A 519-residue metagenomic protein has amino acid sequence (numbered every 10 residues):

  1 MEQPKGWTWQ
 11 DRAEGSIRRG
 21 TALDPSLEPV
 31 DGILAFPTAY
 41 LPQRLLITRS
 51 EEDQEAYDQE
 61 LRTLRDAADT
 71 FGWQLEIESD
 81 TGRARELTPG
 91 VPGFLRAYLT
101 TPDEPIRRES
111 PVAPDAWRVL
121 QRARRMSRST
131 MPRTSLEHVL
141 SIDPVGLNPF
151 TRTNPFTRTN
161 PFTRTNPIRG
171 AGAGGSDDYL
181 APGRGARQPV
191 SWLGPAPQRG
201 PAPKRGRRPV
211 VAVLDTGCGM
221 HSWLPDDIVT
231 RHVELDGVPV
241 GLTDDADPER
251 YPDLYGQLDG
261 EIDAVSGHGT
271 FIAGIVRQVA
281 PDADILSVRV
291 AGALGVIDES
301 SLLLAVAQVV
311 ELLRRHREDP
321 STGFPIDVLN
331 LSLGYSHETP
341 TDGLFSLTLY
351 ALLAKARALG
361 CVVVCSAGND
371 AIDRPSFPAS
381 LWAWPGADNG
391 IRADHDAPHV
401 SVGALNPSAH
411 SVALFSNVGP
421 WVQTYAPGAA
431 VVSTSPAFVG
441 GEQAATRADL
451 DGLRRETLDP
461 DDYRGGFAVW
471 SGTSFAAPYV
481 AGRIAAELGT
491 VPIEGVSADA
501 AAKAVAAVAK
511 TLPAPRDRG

Functional and structural regions predicted by a protein language model:
Q3-K5, P25-L41, L45-E55, Q59-Q188 (+3 more regions): Autoinhibitory propeptides
T130-P132, R208-V210, P281-D284, F324-V328 (+2 more regions): Loop/turn elements at helix/coil->beta-strand transitions in domains of secreted/extracellular proteins
V139, G217-G219, S332-S336, V362 (+3 more regions): Catalytic metal-binding/acid-base residues of hydrolase active sites
P155-P167, G175-A283, L304, Q308-P325 (+4 more regions): Active-site core segment of subtilase-fold serine proteases
V211-V213, L286-V288, D327-S332, V362-C365 (+4 more regions): Structural recognition of the beta-strand scaffold that forms the well-ordered cores of secreted hydrolase catalytic
L235-V240, D244-D245, L381-G489: Extracellular S/T/G-rich loop segment that most often corresponds to the catalytic His/Ser-adjacent loop
A291-R392, D461-P478, P513: Substrate-binding/access-modulating region of protease and related hydrolase catalytic domains
R317-G334, P398-V400, G489-G519: C-terminal subdomain of the subtilisin-like protease fold in secreted/lumenal serine endopeptidases
